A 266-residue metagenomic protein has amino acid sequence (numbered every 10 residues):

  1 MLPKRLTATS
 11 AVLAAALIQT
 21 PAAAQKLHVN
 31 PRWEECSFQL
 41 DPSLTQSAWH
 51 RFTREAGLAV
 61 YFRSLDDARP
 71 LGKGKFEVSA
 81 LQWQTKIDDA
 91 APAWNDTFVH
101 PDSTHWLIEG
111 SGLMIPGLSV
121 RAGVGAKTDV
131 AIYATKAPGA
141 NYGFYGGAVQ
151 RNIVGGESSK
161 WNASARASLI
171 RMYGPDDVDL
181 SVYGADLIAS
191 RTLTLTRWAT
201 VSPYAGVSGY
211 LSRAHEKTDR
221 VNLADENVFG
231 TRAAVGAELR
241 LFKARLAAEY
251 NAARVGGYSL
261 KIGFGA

Functional and structural regions predicted by a protein language model:
Q25-E157: Transmembrane beta-barrel domains of Gram-negative outer membranes and organellar outer membranes
K26-R32, E226-A234, E238-A266: Predominantly the C-terminal beta-signal and adjacent terminal strand-loop region of outer-membrane beta-barrel
D67, V78, L118-V124, G147-R151 (+6 more regions): Residues on the lipid-exposed face of transmembrane beta-strands in outer-membrane beta-barrel proteins
G72-G74, S111-L118, A140-Y145, D179-A185 (+3 more regions): Residues that define the transmembrane beta-barrel architecture of outer-membrane proteins
Q82-K86, A134-P138, R151-I153, A167-Y173 (+4 more regions): Transmembrane beta-strands of outer-membrane beta-barrel pores
A90-N95, Y133-A134, Y142-G147, P175-L180 (+2 more regions): Outer-membrane beta-barrel translocator domains and adjoining extracellular loop/strand segments of Gram-negative
A126-I132, G156-W161, T196-R197, V201 (+1 more regions): Repeated loop/turn-to-beta-strand initiation elements of outer-membrane beta-barrel proteins
A165-T196, T200-A224: Outer-membrane beta-barrel translocator/channel fold
